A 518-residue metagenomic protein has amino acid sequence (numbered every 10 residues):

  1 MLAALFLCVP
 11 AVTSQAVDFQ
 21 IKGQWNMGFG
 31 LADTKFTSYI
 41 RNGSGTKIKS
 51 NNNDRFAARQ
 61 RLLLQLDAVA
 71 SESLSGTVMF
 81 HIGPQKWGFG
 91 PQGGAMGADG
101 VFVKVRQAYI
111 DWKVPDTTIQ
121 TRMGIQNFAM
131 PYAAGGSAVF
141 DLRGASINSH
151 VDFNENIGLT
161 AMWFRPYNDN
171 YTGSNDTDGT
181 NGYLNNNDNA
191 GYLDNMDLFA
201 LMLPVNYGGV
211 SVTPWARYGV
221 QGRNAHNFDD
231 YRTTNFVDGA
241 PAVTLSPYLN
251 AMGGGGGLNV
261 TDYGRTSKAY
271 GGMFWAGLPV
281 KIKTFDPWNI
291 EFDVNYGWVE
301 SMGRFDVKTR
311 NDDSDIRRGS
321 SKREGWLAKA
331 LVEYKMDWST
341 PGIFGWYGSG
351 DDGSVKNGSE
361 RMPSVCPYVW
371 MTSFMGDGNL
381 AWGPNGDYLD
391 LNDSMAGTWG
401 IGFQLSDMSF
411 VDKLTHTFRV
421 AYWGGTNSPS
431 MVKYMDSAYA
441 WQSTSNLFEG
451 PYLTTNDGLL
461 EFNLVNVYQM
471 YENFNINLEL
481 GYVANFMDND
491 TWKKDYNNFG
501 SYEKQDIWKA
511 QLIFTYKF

Functional and structural regions predicted by a protein language model:
A3-F128, I147-A161, L203-G208, P214 (+3 more regions): Beta-barrel outer-membrane channel/assembly domains of diderm bacteria
N26-G28, F164-P166, R217-Q221, N295-G297 (+1 more regions): Active-site beta-loop-alpha junctions enriched in small/polar residues
T34-F36, F89, A134-G135, T172-S174 (+4 more regions): Short, solvent-exposed loop/turn and secondary-structure capping segments
L66, P131, D352-S354: Secretory-pathway/luminal and periplasmic proteins that interact with or process carbohydrate-rich
Q120-H226: Internal, well-ordered domain-core segments that constitute the primary functional module of diverse proteins
D176-N189, D197, T213-T266, P363-N385: Acidic/polar loop-and-plug regions of large Gram-negative outer-membrane beta-barrel proteins
K308, A328, I343-W346: A charged, solvent-exposed segment within the mature domains of Sec-exported extracytoplasmic proteins
S320, G342, G348-G397: C-terminal outer-membrane beta-barrel translocator/porin domains of Gram-negative envelope proteins and their
